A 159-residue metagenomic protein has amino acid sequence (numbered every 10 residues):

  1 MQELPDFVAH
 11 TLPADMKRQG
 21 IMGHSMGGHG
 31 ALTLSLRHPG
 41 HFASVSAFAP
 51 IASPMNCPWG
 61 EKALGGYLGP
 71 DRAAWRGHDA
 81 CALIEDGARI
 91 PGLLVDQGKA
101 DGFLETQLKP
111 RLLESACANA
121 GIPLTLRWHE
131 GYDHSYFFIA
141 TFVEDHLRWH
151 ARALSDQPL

Functional and structural regions predicted by a protein language model:
M1-L159: Non-catalytic cap/lid and distal C-terminal segments of serine-dependent acyl enzymes
